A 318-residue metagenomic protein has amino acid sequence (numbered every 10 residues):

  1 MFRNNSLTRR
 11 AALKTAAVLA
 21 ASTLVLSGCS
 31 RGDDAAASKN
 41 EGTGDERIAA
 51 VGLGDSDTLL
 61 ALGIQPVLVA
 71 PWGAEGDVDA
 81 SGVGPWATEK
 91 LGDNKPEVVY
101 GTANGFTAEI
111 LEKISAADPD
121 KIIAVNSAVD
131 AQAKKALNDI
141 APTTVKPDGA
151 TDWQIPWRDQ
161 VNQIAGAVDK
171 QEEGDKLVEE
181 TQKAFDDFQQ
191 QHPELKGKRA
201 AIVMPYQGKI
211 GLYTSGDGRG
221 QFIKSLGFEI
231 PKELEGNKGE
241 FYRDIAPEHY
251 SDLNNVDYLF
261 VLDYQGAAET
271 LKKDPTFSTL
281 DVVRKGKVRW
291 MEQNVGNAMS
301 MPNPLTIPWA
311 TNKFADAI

Functional and structural regions predicted by a protein language model:
R9-L13: N-terminal export leaders
L26-S38: Bacterial lipoprotein signal-peptidase II cleavage site
R47, L253-I318: Structured C-terminal subdomain patch of bacterial secreted/periplasmic proteins
R47-L62, E173-E229: Basic- and aromatic-lined ligand-binding clefts that recognize polyanionic substrates
S56-K113: A short, structured surface patch at a secondary-structure boundary
A74-S81, V129-Q132, P147-Q163, K198-Q221 (+1 more regions): Extracytoplasmic ligand-binding site segments that recognize negatively charged/polar headgroups
I114-A124, P142, Y250, N255-V256: Proline-aspartate-enriched helix->loop->beta-strand connector
I140-Y206, P302-I318: Extracytoplasmic substrate-binding proteins
